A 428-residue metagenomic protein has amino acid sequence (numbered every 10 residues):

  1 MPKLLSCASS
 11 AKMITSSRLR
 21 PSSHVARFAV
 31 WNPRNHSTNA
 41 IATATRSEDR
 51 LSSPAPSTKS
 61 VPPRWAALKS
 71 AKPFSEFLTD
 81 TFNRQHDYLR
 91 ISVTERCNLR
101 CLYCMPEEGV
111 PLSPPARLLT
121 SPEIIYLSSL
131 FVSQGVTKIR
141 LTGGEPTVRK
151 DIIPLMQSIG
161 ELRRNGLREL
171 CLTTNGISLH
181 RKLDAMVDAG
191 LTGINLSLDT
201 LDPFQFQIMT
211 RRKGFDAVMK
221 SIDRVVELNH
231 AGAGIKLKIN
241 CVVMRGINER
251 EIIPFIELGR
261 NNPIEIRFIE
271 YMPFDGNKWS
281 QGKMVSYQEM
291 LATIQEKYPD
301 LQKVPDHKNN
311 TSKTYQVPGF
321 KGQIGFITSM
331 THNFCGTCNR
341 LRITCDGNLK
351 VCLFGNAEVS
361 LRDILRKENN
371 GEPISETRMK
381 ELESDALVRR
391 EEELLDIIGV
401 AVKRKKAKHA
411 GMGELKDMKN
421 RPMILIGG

Functional and structural regions predicted by a protein language model:
P2-Y88, N261, Y271-F274, K278-G428: Auxiliary Fe-S-binding modules of radical SAM enzymes
T81-P122, S133-Q134: Canonical Radical SAM [4Fe-4S] cluster-binding loop centered on the CxxxCxxC motif and its immediate flanking residues
V93, C101, L141, L172 (+2 more regions): Conserved, mostly hydrophobic/aromatic
C97, C101-C104, C171, C335-C338 (+1 more regions): Disulfide-bonded cysteines in secreted/extracellular proteins and peptides
G109-P114, H180, D202-M209, D275-S280 (+1 more regions): A short acidic, helix-capping loop that chelates divalent metal ions and anchors anionic groups
S121-R140, V148-I269: Radical SAM/AdoMet-radical enzyme domain recognition
E145: Conserved G/P- and acidic residue-centered "switch" motifs that form tight phosphate/ATP-binding loops in soluble
